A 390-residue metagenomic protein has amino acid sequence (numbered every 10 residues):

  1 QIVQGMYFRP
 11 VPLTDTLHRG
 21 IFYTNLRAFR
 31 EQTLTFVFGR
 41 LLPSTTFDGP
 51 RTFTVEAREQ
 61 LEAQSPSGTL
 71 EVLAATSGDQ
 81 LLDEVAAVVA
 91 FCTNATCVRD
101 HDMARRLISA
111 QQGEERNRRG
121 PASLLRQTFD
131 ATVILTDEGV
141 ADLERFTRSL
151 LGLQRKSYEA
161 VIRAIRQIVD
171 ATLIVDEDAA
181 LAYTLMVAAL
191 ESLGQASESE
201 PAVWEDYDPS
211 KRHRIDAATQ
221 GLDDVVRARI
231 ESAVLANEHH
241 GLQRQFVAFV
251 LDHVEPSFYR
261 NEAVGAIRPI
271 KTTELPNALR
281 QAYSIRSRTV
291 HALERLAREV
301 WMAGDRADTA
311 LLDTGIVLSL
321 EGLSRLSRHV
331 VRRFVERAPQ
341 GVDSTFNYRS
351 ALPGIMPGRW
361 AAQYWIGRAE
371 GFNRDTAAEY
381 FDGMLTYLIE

Functional and structural regions predicted by a protein language model:
Q1-R105, R333-A369: Long, contiguous, compositionally biased segments that the model treats as domain-scale units
P12-I21, L26-T33, G139-R374: Amphipathic, oligomerization/interface secondary-structure segments
A75-L150: Internal, Lys/Arg-enriched amphipathic helical interaction segments that engage polyanionic partners
R368-E390: Extended alpha-helical scaffolding regions
